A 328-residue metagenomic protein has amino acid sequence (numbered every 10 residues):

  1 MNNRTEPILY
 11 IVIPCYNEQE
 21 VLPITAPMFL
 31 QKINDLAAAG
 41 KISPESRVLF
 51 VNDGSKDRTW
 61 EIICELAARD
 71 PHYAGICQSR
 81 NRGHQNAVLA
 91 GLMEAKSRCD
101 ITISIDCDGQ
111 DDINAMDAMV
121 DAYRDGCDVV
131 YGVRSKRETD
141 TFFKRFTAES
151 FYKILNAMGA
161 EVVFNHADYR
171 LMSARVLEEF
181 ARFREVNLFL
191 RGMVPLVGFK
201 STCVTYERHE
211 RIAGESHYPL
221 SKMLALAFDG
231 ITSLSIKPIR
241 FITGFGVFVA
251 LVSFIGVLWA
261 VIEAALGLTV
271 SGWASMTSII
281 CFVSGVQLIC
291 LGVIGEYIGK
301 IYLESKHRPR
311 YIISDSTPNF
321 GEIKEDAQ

Functional and structural regions predicted by a protein language model:
M1-D140: Structured catalytic core of nucleotide-sugar glycosyltransferases
N2-I8, F189-Q328: Hydrophobic helical membrane-anchoring modules
P23, I42, V163-H166, L188 (+1 more regions): Non-catalytic, surface-exposed connector residues within folded enzymatic/regulatory domains
L66, E94, A122, A157 (+3 more regions): Conserved catalytic core of Hanks-type protein kinase domains
I76-E94, I101, Q110-M193, H209-F228: Acceptor/aglycone-binding surface of glycosyltransferases and processive sugar-polymer synthases
